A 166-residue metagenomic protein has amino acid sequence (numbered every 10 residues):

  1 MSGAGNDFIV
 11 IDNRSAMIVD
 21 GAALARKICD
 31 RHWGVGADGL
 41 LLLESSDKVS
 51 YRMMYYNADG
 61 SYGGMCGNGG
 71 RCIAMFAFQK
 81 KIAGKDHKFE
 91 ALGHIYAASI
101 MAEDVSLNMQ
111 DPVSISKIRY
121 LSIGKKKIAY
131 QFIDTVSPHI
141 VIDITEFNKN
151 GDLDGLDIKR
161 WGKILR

Functional and structural regions predicted by a protein language model:
M1-A102, V141-R166: A glycine-rich beta-to-alpha transition motif near the start of alpha/beta enzyme domains, typified by
E103-Q110: Short, solvent-exposed secondary-structure boundary/capping segments
D111-Y130, I158-R160: Active-site glycine-rich loop that binds ribose-phosphate moieties when present
